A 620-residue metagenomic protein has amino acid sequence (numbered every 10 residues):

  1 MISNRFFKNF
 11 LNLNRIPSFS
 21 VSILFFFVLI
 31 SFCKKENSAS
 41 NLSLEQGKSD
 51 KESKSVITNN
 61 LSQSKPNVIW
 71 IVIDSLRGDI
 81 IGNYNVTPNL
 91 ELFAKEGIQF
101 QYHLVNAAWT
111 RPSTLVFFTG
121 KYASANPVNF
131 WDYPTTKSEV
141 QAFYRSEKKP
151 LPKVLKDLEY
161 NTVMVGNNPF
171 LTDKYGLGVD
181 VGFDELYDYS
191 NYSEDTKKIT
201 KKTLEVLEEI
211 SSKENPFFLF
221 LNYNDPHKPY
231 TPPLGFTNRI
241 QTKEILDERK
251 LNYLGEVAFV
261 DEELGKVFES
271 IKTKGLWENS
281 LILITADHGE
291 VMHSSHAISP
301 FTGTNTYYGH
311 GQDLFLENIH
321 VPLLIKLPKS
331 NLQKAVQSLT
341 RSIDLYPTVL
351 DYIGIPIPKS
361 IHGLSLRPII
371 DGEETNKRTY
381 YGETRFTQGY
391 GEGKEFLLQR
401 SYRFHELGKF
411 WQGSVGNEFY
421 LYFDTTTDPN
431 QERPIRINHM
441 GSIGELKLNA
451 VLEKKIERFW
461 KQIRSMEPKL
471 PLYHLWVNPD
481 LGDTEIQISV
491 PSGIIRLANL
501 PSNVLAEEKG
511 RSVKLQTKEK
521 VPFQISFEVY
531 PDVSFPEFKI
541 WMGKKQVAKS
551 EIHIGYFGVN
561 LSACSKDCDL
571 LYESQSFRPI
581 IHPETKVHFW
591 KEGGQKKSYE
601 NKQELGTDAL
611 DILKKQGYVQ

Functional and structural regions predicted by a protein language model:
M1-L13: N-terminal secretory signal peptides that target proteins for export/translocation
S20-L29: Bacterial N-terminal signal peptides
F32-Q620: Catalytic domains that recognize anionic headgroups
